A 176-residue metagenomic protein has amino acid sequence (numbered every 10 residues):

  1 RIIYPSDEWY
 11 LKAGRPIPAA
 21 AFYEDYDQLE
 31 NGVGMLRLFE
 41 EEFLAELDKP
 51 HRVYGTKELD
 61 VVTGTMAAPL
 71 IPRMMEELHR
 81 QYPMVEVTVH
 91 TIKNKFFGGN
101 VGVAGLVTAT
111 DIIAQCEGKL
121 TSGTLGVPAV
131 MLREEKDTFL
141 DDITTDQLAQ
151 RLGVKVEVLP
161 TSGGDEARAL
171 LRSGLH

Functional and structural regions predicted by a protein language model:
R1-H176: Auxiliary Fe-S-binding modules of radical SAM enzymes
